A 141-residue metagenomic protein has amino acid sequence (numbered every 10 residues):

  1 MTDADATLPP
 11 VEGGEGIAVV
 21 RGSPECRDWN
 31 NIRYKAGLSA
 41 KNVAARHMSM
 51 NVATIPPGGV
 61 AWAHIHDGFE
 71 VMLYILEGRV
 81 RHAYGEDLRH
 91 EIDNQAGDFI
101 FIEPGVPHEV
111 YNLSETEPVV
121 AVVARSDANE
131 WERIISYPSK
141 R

Functional and structural regions predicted by a protein language model:
M1-H47, W62, I134-R141: A short, N-terminal "cap"/entry segment at the start of jelly-roll beta-barrel domains of the cupin/DSBH fold
A36-G37, N51-D67: Conserved short histidine dyad/triad with adjacent acidic residue
V43, G68, D87, E115-E117: Short strand-connecting beta-turns/loops that link adjacent beta-strands
V43-R46, I55-G59, E77-R81, D127-N129: Short, charged/polar surface micro-motifs in flexible loops or helix N-caps
M50-A53, M72, F101, T116-R133: A short hydrophobic beta-strand segment most commonly corresponding to one strand of the jelly-roll/cupin
I55-G58, Y84, N94-L113, R125-S126: Conserved metal-binding segment of the jelly-roll/cupin
V60, F69-A96: A short beta-strand-loop-beta hairpin characteristic of the jelly-roll/cupin
H64-H66, H82, H108: Histidine-centered active-site/metal-ligand motif
